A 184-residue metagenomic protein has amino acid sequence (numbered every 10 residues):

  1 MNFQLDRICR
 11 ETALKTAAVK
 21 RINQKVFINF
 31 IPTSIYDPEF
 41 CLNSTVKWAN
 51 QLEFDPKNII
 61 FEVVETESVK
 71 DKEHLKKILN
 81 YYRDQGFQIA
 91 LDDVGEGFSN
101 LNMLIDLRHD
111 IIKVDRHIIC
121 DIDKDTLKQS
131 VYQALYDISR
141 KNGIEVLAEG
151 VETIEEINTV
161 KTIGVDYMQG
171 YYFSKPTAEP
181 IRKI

Functional and structural regions predicted by a protein language model:
F3-H74: Catalytic core of bacterial c-di-GMP phosphodiesterases, primarily the EAL and HD-GYP domains, capturing alpha-helical
T16-R21, Y82, I181-K183: Alpha-helix C-terminal capping segments
R21-V26, F54-I59, Q85-Q88, D110 (+2 more regions): Short, well-ordered coil/turn segments that N-cap beta-strands
N43-K47, K77-N80, L107-R108, Q129: Glycine-rich, phosphate-binding/catalytic loops in enzymes
A49-N50, K76-Q88, Q133-R140, K161: Surface-exposed amphipathic alpha-helices with a cationic face
V64-V69, V94, F98-I184: EAL-family c-di-GMP phosphodiesterase catalytic domain
